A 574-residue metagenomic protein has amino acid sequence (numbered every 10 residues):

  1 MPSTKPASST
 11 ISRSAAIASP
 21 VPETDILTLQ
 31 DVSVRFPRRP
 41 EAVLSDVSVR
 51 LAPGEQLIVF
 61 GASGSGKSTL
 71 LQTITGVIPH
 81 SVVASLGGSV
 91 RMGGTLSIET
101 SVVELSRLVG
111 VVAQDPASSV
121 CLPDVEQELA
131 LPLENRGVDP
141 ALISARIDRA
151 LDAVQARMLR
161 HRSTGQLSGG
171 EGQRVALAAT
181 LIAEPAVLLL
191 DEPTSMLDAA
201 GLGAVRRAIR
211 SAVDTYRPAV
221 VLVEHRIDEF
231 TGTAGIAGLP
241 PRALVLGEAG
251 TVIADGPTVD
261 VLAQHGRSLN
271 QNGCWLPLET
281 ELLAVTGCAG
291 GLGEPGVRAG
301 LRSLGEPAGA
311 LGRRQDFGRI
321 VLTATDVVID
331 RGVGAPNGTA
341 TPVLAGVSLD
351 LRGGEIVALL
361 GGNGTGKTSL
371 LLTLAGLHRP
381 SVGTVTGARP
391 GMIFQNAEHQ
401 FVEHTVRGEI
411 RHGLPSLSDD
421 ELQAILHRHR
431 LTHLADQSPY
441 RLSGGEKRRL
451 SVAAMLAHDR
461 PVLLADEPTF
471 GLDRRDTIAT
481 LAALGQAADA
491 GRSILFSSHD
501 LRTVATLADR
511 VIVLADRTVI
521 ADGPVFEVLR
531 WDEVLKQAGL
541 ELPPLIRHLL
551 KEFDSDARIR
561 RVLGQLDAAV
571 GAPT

Functional and structural regions predicted by a protein language model:
T75, A375: Helix-to-loop junction immediately C-terminal to a conserved catalytic motif
A141-L159, D419-L434: Conserved ABC ATPase "signature" region
T180-L181, M455-L456: ABC ATPase C-loop
E184, D459: Conserved catalytic motifs of ABC-family nucleotide-binding domains
L188-D191, L463-D466: Catalytic Walker B motif of ABC-type/P-loop ATPase nucleotide-binding domains
V223-H225, S498-H499: H-loop/switch region of ABC-family ATPase nucleotide-binding domains
A249-C274, T518-L542: Conserved beta-strand-loop-alpha-helix hinge in the C-terminal portion of ABC ATPase nucleotide-binding domains
G266-T323, L535-T574: ABC ATPase nucleotide-binding domains
